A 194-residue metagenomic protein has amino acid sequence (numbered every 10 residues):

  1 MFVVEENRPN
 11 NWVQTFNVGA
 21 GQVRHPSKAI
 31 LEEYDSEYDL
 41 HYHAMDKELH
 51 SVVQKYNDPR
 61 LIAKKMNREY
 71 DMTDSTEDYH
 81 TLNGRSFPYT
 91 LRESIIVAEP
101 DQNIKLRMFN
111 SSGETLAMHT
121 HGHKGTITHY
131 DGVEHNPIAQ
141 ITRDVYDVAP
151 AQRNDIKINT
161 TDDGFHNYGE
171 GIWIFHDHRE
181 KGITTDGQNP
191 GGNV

Functional and structural regions predicted by a protein language model:
M1-V194: Copper-binding active sites and cupredoxin-like electron-transfer domains, recognizing His/Cys-rich ligand loops
